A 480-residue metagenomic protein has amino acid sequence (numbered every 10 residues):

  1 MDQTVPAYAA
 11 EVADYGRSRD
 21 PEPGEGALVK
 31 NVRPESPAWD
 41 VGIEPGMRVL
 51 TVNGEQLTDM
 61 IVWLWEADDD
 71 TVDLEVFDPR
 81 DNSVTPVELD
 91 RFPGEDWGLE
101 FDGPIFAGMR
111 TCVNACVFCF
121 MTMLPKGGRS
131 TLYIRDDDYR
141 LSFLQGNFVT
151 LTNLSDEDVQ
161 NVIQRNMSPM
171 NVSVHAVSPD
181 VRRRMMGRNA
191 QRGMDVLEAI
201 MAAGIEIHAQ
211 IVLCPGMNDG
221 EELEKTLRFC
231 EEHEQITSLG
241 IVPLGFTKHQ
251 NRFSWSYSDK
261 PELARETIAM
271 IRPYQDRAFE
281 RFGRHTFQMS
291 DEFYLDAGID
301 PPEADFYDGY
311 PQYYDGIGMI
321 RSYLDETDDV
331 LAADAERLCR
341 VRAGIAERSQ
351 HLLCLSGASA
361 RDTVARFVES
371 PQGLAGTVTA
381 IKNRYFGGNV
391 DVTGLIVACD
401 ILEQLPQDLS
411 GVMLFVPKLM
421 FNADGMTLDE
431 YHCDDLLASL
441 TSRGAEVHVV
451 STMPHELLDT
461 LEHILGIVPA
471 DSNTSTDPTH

Functional and structural regions predicted by a protein language model:
M1-E22, L28, G298-H480: Radical SAM enzyme core and accessory elements
D2-V12, E44, V62-F101: PDZ-domain C-terminal substructure recognizer with occasional recognition of PDZ-binding tails
E25-P34, G54-L57: Short, structured beta-strand/loop micro-motifs enriched in basic residues and often containing a Trp
A38-T58: Conserved PDZ fold ligand-binding element
N82-V84, R91-E234, G245-Y274: Conserved Radical SAM active-site core
P169-N171, G204-H208, S238-G240, T286-Q288 (+1 more regions): Structural preference for beta-strand elements that scaffold enzyme active sites
R184, G216-M217, I236-L263, R281-D305 (+2 more regions): Flexible glycine/acidic-rich beta-alpha junction loops that bind and position SAM and/or redox cofactors in anaerobic
